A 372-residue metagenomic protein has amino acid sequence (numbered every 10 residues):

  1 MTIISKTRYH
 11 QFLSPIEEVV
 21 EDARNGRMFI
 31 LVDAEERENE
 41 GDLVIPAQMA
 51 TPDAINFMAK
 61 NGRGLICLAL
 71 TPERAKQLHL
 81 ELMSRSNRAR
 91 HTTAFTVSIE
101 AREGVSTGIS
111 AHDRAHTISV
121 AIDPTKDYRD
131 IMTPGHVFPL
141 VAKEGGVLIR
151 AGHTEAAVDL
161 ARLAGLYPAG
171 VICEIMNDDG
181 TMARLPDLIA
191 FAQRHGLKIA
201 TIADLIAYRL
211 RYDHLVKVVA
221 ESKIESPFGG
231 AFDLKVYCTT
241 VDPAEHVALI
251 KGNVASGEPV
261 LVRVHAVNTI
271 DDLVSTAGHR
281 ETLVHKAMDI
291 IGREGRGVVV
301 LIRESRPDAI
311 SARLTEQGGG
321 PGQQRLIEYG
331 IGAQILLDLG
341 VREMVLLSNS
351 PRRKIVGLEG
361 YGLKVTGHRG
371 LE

Functional and structural regions predicted by a protein language model:
M1-E372: Catalytic domains of riboflavin
